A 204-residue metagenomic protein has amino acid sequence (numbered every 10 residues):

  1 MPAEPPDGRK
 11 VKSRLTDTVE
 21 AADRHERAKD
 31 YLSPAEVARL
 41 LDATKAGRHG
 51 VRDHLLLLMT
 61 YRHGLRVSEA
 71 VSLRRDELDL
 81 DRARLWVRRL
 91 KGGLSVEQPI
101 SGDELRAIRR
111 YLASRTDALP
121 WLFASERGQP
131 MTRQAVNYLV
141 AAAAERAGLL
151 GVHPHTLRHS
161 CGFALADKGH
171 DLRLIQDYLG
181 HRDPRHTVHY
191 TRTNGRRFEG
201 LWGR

Functional and structural regions predicted by a protein language model:
M1-R204: Conserved catalytic core of the tyrosine transesterase superfamily
